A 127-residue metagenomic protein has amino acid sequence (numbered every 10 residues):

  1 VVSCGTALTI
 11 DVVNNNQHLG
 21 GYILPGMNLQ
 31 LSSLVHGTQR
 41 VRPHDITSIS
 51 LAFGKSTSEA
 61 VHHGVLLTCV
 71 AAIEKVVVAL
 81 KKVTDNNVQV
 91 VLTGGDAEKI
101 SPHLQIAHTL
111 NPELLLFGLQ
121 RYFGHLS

Functional and structural regions predicted by a protein language model:
V1-T38, L66-V77, H108: Phosphate-binding/catalytic loop of phosphoryl-transfer enzymes
C4-T6, V88-A97: Glycine-rich beta-strand-to-loop/alpha-helix junction loops that act as flexible
I10, K99-H103: Short active-site-adjacent structural elements
N14, L104, F123: Short, flexible helix/strand-to-coil boundary loops that buttress conserved ligand/catalytic motifs in alpha/beta
G20-H63, L67, Y122, L126: Glycine-rich phosphate-binding loop plus the immediately following alpha-helix
L34, L92, L119: Residue-level signature of catalytic and energy-coupling elements of molecular machines, predominantly ATP/GTP-dependent
I49, Q105-R121: Conserved phosphate-binding/catalytic loops in two-lobed NTP-binding clefts
I49-N86, D96, A107-T109: Adenine-nucleotide phosphate-binding core of ATP-dependent small-molecule kinases
